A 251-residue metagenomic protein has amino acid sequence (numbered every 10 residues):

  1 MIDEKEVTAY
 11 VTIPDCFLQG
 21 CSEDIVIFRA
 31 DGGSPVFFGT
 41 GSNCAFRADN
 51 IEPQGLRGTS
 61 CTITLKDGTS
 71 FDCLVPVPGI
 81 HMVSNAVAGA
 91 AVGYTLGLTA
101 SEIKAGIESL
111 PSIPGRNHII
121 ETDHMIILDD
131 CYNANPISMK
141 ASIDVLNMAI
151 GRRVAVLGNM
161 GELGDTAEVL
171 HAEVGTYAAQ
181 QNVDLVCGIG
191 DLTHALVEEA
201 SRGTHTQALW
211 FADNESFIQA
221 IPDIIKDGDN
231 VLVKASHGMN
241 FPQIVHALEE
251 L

Functional and structural regions predicted by a protein language model:
D3-T8, D15-C16, S22-D24, G33-S34 (+6 more regions): ATP-dependent carboxylate-amine ligase
R29-A30: G-domain G4 guanine-recognition motif of GTPases
